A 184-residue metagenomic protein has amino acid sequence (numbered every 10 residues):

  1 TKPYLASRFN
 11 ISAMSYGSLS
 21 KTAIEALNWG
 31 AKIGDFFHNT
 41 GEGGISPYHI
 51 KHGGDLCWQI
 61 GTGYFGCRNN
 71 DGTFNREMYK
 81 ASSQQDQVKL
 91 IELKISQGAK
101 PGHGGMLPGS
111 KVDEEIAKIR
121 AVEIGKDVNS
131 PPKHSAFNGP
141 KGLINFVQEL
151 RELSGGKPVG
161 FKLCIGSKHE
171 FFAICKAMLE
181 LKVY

Functional and structural regions predicted by a protein language model:
T1-Y184: Active-site entrance/lid segments in N-terminal catalytic domains of soluble metabolic enzymes
